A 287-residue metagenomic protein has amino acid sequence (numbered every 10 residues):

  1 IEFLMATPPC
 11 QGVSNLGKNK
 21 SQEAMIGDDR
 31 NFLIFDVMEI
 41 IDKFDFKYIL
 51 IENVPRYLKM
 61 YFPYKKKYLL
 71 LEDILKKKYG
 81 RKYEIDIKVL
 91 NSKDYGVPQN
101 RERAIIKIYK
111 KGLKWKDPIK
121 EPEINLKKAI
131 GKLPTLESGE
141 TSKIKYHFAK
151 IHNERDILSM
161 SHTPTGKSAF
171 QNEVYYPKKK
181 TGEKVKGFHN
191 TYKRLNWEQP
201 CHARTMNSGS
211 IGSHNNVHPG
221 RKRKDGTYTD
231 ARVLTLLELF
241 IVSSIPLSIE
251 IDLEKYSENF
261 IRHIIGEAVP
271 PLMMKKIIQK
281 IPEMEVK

Functional and structural regions predicted by a protein language model:
I1, V13-T191: Class I S-adenosyl-L-methionine
I1-T7: Short SAM/SAH-binding signature in class I
P8-P9, F46, P98, P246 (+1 more regions): Proline-centered helix-kink/hinge sites
P9, V54, G209: Flexible loop residues that form catalytic and substrate-binding hotspots at small-molecule/glycan-binding clefts
C10-G17, S213, I251-D252: Short acidic/His/Gly/Ser-rich catalytic and metal-binding motifs that mark active-site loops of diverse hydrolases
H152-K287: C-terminal target-recognition/interaction regions appended to catalytic cores
